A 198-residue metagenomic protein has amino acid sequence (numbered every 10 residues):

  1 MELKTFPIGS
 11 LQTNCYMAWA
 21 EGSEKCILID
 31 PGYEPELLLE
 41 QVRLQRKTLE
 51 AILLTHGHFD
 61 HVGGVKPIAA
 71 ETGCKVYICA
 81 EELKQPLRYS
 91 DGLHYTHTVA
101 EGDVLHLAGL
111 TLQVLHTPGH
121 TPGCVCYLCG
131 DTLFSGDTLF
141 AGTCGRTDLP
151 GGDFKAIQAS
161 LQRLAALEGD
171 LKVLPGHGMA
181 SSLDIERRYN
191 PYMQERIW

Functional and structural regions predicted by a protein language model:
M1-Q45, C126-G136: Conserved beta-strand hairpin/beta-sheet module of binuclear metal-dependent hydrolase folds, prominently
L3-F6, Y16-M17, G102-L128: Core dinuclear metal-dependent hydrolase active-site scaffold
I8, E81-L83, L139-F140: Short, acidic/turn-prone active-site loops that include or flank metal/cofactor- and phosphate-binding residues
L11, E34, H58, E82 (+4 more regions): A generic "binding-loop/recognition-motif" signal
C26, Y33-L110, R188-Q194: Active-site HxH/HxHxD metal-binding segment of metal-dependent hydrolases
I29, E50-G57, V76-A80, H116-G119 (+2 more regions): Active-site neighborhood of phospho(di)ester-bond hydrolases with catalytic His/Asp-centered motifs
D91, T111-H116, T121-W198: Metallo-beta-lactamase
